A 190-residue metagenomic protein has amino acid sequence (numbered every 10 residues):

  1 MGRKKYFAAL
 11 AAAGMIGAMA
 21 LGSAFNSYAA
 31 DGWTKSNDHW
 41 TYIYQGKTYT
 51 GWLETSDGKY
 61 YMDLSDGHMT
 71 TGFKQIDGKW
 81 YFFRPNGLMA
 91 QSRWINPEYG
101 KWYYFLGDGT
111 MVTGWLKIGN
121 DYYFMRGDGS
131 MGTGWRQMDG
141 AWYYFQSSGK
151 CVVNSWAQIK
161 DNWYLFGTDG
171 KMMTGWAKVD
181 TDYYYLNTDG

Functional and structural regions predicted by a protein language model:
G2-G190: Extracellular adhesion/carbohydrate-binding repeat motifs centered on closely spaced tryptophans
